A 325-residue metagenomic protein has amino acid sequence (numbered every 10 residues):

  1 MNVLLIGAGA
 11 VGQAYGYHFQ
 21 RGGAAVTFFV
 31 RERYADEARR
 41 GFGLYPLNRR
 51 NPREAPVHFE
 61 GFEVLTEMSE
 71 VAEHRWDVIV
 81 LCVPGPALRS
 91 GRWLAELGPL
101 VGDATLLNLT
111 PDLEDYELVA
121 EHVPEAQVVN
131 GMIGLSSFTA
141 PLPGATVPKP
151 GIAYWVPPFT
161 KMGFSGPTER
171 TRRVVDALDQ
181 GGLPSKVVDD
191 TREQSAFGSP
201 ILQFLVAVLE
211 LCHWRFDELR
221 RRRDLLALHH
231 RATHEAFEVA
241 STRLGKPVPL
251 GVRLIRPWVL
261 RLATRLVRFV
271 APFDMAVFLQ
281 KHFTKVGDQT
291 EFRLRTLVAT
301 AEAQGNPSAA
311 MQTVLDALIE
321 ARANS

Functional and structural regions predicted by a protein language model:
M1-E54: NAD(P)+-binding Rossmann beta1-loop-alpha1 motif at the extreme N-terminus of oxidoreductases
V30-E32, N48, T66-S69, T110 (+2 more regions): Residues at the C-termini of beta-strands that transition into short coil/loop
P56-P148: Rossmann-like NAD(P)(H) cofactor-binding subdomain of soluble oxidoreductases
D115-S199: Rossmann-fold dinucleotide-binding core
P148-K161, C212-R221, M275-T284: Helix-loop-beta segment of a Rossmann-like dinucleotide-binding subdomain
P184-K186, E218-R223, A301-A309: Inter-helical turn/loop segments and adjacent helix faces that build the functional surface of alpha-helical bundle
R192-F237: Active-site-proximal catalytic alpha-helix in oxidoreductases
H234-S325: NAD(P)-dependent Rossmann-like dehydrogenase/reductase catalytic/cofactor-binding core
